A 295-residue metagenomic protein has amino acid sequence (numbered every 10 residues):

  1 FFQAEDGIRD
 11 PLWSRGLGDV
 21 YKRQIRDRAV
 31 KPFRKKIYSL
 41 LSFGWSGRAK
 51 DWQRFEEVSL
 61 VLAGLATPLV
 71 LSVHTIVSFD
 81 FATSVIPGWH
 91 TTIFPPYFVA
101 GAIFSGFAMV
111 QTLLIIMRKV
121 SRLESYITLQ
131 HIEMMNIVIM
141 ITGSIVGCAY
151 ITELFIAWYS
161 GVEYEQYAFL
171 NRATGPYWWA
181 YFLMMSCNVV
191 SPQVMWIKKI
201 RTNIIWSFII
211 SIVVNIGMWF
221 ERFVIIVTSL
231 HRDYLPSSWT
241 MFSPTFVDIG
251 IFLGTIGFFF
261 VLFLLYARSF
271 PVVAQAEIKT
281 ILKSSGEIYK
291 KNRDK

Functional and structural regions predicted by a protein language model:
F1-Y21: Single conserved hydrophobic/aromatic residue that forms the stacking wall/gate of nucleotide- or nucleobase-binding
R15, D19-K22, A100-I115, L183-Q193 (+1 more regions): Hydrophobic cores of alpha-helical transmembrane segments in multi-pass inner/ER membrane proteins, independent
K22-R23, L40-Q53, V58-T92, F104 (+3 more regions): C-terminal ends of transmembrane alpha-helices and the immediately adjacent extracellular/lumenal or cytosolic loop
Q24-E57, Q130, H231-M241, F252-K295: Extramembrane terminal tails and long inter-domain/linker segments of multi-pass membrane proteins
K50-G64, T91-A100, I127-S144, A173-W179: Membrane-water interface at loop-to-transmembrane-helix junctions
T91-G101, E163-M185, L235-F263: Membrane-interface transmembrane-helix boundary segments in multi-pass integral membrane proteins
Q130-C187, I226-T228: Membrane-interfacial catalytic/cofactor-binding modules of polytopic membrane enzymes
W206-I216: Central hydrophobic cores of alpha-helical transmembrane segments in multi-pass integral membrane proteins
